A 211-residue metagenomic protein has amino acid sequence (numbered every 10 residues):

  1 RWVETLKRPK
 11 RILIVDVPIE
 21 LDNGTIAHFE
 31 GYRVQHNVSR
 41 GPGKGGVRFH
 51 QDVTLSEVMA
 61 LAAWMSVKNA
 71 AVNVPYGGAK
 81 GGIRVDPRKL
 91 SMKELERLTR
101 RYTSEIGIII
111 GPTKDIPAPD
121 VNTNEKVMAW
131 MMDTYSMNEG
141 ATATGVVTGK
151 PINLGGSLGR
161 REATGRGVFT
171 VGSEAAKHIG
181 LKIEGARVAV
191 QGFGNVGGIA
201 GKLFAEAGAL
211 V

Functional and structural regions predicted by a protein language model:
R1-D16: Short, Gly/Pro- and small/polar-rich lid/capping loops
T25-S66: N-terminal cap/recognition module
H50, N69-E184, E206: Glycine/serine-rich phosphate-binding loop and adjoining beta1-alpha1 elements at the start of nucleotide-handling
V188-V190: Hydrophobic Val/Ile/Leu positions in short beta-strands of Rossmann-like dinucleotide-binding domains
G192-G194: Glycine-rich Rossmann-fold phosphate-binding loop(s) that bind the pyrophosphate of adenine dinucleotide cofactors
G197-G198: N-terminal Rossmann-fold NAD(P) dinucleotide-binding loop
G201, A205: Gly/Ala-rich phosphate-binding loop of Rossmann-like dinucleotide-binding domains, activating on the conserved
A207-V211: NAD(P)-binding Rossmann-fold cofactor-contacting core
